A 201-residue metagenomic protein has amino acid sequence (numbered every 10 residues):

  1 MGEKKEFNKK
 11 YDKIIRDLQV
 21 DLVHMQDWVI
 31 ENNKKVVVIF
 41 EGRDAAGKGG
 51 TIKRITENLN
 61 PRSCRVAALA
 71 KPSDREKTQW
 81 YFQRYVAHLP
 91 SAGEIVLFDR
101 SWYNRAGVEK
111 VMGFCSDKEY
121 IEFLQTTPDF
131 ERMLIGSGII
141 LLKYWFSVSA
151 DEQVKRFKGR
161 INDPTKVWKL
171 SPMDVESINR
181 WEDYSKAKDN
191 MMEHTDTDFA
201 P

Functional and structural regions predicted by a protein language model:
M1-P201: Glycine-rich phosphate-binding loop of ATP-dependent small-molecule kinases
